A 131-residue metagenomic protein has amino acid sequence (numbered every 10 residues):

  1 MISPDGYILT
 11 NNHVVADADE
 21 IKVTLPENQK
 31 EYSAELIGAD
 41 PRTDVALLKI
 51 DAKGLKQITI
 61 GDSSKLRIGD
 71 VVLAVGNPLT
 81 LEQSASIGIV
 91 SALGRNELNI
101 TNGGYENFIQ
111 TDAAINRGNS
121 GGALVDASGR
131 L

Functional and structural regions predicted by a protein language model:
M1-L131: Serine-dependent protease modules
